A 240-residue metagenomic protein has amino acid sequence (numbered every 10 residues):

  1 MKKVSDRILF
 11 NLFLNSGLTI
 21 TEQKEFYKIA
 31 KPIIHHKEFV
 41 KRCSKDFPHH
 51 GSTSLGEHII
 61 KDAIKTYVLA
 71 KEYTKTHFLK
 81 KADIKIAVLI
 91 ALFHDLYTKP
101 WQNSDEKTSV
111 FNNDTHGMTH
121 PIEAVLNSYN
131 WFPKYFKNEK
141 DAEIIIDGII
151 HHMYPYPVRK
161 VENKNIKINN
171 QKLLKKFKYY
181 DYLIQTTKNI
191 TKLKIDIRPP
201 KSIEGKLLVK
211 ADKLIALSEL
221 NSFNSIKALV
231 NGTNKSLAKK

Functional and structural regions predicted by a protein language model:
M1-K240: Metal-dependent phosphohydrolase cores
